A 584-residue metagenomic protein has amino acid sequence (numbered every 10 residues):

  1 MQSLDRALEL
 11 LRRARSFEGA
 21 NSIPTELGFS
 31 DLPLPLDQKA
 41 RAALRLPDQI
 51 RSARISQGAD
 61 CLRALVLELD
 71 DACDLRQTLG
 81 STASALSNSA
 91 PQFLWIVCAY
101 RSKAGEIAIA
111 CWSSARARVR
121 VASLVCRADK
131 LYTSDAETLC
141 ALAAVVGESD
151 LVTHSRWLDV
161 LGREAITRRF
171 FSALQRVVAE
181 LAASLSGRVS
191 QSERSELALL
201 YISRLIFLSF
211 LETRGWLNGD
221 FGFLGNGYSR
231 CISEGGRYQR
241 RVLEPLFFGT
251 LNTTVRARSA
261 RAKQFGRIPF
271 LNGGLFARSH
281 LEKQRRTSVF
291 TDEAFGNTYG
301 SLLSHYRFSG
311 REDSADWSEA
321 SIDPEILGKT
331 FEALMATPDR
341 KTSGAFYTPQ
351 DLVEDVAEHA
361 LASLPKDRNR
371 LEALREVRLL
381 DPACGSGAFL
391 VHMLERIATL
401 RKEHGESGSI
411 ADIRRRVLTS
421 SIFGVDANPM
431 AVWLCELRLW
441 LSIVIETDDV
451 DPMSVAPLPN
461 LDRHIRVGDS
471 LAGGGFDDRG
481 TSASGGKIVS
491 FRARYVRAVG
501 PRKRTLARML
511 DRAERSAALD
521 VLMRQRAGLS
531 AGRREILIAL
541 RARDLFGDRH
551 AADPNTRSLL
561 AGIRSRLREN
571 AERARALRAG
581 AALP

Functional and structural regions predicted by a protein language model:
Q2-A20, P24, F29-P35, K39-A42 (+9 more regions): Preference for the N-terminal adenyl/adenosyl cofactor-binding alpha/beta module
L62-E68, T82: Intrinsically disordered, low-complexity acidic/Q/S/K-rich activation/interaction tracts characteristic
A64-V66, I422, H464-I465: Conserved beta-strand scaffold positions in the cores of enzyme catalytic domains, especially in NTP/NDP-utilizing
P91-F93: Charge-rich interaction surfaces and accessory domains that mediate macromolecular binding and assembly
F221-S229, K366-E376, R396-S420, I443-L461: Flexible phosphate/Mg2+-sensing switch loops adjacent to catalytic phosphate-binding sites
D381, A388, A431, W440-S490: C-terminal, active-site-flanking charged/polar segments
C435: Conserved SAM-binding loop
G473-P584: Basic, amphipathic N-terminal segments
